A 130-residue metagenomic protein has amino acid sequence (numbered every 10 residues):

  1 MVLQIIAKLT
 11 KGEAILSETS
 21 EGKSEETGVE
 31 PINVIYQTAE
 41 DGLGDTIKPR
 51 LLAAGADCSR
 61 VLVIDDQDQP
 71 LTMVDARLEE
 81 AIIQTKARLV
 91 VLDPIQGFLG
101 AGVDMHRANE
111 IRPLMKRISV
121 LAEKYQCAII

Functional and structural regions predicted by a protein language model:
M1-I5: Hydrophobic positions on the alpha1 helix immediately C-terminal to the Walker A/P-loop
T10-K11: Gly/Ala-rich phosphate-binding loop of Rossmann-like dinucleotide-binding domains, activating on the conserved
A14, S20-V120: Conserved inter-motif catalytic segment of the P-loop NTP-binding fold
L121-I130: Sensor-1/coupling segment of RecA-like P-loop NTPase cores
